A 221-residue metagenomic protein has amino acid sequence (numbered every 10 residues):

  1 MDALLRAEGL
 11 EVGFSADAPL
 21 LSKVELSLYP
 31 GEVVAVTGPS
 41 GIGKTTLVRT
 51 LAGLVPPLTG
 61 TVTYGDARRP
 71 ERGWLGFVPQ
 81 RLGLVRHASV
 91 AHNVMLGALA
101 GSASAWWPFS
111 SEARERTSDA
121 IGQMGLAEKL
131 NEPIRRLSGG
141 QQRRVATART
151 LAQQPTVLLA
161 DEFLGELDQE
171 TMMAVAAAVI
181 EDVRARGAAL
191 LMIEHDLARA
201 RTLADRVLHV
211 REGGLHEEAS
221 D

Functional and structural regions predicted by a protein language model:
T37-P39: The feature captures the beta-strand-to-loop junction immediately N-terminal to the Walker
A52: Helix-to-loop junction immediately C-terminal to a conserved catalytic motif
P108-K129: Conserved ABC ATPase "signature" region
P133-L137, Q141: Conserved ABC ATPase signature
T147: Hydrophobic anchor residue at the start of the ABC signature
L158-D161: Catalytic Walker B motif of ABC-type/P-loop ATPase nucleotide-binding domains
E194-H195: H-loop/switch region of ABC-family ATPase nucleotide-binding domains
